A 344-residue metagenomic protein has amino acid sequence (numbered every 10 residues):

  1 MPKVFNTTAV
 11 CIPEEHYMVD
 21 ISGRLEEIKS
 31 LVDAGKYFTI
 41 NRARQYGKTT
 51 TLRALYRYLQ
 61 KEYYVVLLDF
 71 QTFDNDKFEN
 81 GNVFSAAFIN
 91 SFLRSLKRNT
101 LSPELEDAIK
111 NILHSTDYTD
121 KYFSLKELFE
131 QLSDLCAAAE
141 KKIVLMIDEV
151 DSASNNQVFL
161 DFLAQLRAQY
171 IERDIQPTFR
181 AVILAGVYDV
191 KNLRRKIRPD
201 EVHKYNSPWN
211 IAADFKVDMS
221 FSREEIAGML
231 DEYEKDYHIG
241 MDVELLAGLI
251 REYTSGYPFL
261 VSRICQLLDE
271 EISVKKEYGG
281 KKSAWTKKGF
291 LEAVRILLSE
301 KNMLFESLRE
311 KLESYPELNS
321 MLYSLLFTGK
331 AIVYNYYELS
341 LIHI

Functional and structural regions predicted by a protein language model:
M1-K36: A short, basic N-terminal segment
I21, T49, Y257: Short, conserved phosphate/pyrophosphate- and ester-handling motifs at nucleotide-, phospho-/glycolipid
S30, A34-Y46, T50-F162, R180 (+2 more regions): P-loop NTPase nucleotide-binding core
L52, Y56, I89, L93 (+3 more regions): Short, amphipathic alpha-helical segments that act as regulatory/interfacial helices in nucleotide-processing proteins
S152-H203: Sensor-1/coupling segment of RecA-like P-loop NTPase cores
A213-E224: Conserved AAA+ ATPase "SRH/arginine-finger" region at the nucleotide-binding site
R223-L341: Winged-helix-like regulatory helical subdomains adjacent to P-loop NTPase cores
